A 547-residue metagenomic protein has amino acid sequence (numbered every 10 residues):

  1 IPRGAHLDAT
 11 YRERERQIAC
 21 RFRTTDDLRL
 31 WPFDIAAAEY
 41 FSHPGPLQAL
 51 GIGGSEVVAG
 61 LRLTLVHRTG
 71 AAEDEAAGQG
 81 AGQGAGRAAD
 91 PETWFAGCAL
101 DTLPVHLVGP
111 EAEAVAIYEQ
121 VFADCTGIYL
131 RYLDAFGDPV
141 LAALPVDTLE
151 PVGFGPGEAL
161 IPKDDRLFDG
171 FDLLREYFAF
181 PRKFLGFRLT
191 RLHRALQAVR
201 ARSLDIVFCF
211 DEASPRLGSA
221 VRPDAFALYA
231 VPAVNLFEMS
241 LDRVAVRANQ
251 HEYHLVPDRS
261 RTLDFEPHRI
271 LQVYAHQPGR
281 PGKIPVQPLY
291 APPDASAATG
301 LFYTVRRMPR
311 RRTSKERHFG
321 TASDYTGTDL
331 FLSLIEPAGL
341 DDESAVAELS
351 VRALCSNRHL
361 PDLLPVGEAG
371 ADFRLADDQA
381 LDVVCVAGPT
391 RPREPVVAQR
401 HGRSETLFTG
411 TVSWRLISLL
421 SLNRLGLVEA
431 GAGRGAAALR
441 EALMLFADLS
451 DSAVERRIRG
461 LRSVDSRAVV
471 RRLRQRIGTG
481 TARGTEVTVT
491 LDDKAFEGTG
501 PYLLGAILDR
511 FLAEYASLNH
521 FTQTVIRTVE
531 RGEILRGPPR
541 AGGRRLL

Functional and structural regions predicted by a protein language model:
I1, T10-Y11, Q17, R200-R202 (+7 more regions): Short linear motifs embedded in intrinsically disordered, proline/glycine-rich low-complexity segments
I1-G78, A89-F136, L141-V146: Extended assembly-interface regions of large multimeric machines
E13, D26, F210, C355-N357 (+1 more regions): A broadly conserved detector of short glycine/acidic/proline-rich loop/turn motifs that flank catalytic sites and bind
G53-A59, W94-A99, Q120-F122, L196-R202 (+2 more regions): Solvent-exposed loop and beta-edge segments used for protein-protein assembly and interaction
L63-H67, R202-E212, V351-A353: Short, hydrophobic/aromatic-enriched beta-strand segments in well-ordered soluble domains
Q79-A85: Long, intrinsically disordered low-complexity tandem-repeat segments
W94-R310: Short, low-complexity Pro/Thr/Gly
G279-L547: C-terminal domain/tail detector
